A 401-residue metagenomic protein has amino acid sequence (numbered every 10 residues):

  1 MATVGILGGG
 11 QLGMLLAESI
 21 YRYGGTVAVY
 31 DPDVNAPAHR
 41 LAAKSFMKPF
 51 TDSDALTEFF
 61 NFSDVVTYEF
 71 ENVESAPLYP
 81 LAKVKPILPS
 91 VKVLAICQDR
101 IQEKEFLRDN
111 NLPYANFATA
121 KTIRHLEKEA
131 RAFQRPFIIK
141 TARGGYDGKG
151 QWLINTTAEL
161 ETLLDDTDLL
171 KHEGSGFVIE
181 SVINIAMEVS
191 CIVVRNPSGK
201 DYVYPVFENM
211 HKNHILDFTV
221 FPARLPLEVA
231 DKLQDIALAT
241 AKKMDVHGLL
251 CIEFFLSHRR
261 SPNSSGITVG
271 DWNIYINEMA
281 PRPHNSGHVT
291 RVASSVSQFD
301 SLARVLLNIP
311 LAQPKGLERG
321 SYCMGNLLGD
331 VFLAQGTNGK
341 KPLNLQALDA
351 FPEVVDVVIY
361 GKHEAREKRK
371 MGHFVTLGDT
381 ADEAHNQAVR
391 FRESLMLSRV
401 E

Functional and structural regions predicted by a protein language model:
M1-Q98, Q102, R124: ATP-binding N-terminal substructure of ATP-dependent carboxylate-amine bond-forming enzymes
P49-S53, S75, I123-L126, A132 (+2 more regions): Structural motif corresponding to alpha-helix initiation and N-cap regions
V91-G150, T157: A conserved helix-loop-beta module that forms one wall/lid of the active-site cleft in ATP-utilizing catalytic domains
G150, I154-R260, S264, G270-D271: Internal nucleotide-binding/catalytic subdomain
K232-I252, A280-Q335: Active-site "cap" helix and flanking loop/linker of ATP-utilizing ligase/carboxylase catalytic domains
G266-I267, W272-P283: A short beta-strand motif that forms the metal-chelation/ATP-contact edge of phosphoryl-transfer active sites
R304-E401: Peripheral (often C-terminal) accessory segments that flank ATP-dependent C-N-forming ligase machineries
